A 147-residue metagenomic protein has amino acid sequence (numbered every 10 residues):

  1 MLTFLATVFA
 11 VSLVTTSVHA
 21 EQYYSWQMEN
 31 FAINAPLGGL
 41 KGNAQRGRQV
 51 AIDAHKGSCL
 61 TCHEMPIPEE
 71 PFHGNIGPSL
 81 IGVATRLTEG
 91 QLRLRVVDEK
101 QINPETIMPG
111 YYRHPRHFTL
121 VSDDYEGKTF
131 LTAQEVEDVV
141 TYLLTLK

Functional and structural regions predicted by a protein language model:
T3-S12: Bacterial N-terminal signal peptides
T15-S17: N-terminal signal peptide c-region/cleavage motif recognized by signal peptidases
Q22-A54: Electrostatic cytochrome c docking/interface patches
L37-K41, L60, E64-D98, I107-V121: Gly/Gly-Pro-rich "capping" loops immediately C-terminal to redox-active cysteine motifs in periplasmic/lumenal
Q45-Q49, G90, L94, E137 (+1 more regions): Solvent-exposed, polar/charged alpha-helical surfaces in well-ordered, non-transmembrane soluble domains, broadly
I52, T85, V97-Q101, T141-K147: Sec-exported extracytoplasmic/periplasmic mature domains
A54-S58, P66, E135: Short pre-active-site segment immediately N-terminal to redox-active cysteine/selenocysteine motifs in thiol-based
Y111-K147: C-terminal capping alpha-helices of c-type cytochrome domains
